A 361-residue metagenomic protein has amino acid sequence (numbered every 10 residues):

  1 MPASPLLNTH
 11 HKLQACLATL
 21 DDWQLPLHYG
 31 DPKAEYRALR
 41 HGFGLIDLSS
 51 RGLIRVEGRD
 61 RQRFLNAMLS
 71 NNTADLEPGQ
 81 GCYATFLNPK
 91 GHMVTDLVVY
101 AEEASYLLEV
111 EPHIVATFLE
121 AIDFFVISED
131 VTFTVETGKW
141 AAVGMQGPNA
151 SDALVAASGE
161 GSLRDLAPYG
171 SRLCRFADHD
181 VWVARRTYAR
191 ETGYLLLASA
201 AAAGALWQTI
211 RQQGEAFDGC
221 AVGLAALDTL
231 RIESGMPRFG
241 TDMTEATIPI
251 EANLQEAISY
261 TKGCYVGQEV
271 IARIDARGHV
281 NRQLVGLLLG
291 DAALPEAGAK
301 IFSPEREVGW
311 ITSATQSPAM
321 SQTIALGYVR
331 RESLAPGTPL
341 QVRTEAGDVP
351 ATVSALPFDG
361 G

Functional and structural regions predicted by a protein language model:
M1-Y83, L87-N88, H92-V94: Acidic, proline/glycine-enriched N-terminal capping motif
A3-G30, D130-L284, E307: Glycine-rich, acidic
V56-D60, N149-A150, L288-E296: Short, surface-exposed ligand-recognition loops at beta-strand->loop->(often short) alpha-helix junctions that present
R59-D60, E111-V115, P148-A150, S199-G204 (+1 more regions): Helix N-cap motif at beta-to-alpha junctions
M68, A121-F124, A157-G159, L206-E215 (+2 more regions): Short amphipathic alpha-helices in soluble, non-transmembrane regions that often serve as interface/regulatory elements
L97, T247-I248, A252-G361: Glycine-rich, small/acidic residue-mixed loop/short-helix segments
A101-E102: Generic beta-strand structural signal
Y106-E109, T192-A198, Q322-R330: A generic structural motif
